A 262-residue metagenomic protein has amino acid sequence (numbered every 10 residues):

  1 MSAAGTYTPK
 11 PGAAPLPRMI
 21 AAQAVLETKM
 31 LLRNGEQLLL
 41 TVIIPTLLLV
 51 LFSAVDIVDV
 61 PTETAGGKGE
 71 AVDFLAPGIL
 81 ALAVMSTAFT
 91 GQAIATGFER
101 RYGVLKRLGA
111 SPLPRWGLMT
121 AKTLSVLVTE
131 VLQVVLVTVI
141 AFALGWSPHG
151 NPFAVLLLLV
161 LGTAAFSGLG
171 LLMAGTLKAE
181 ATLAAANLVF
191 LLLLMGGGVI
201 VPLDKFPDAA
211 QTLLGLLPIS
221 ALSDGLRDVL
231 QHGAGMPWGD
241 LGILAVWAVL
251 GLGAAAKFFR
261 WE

Functional and structural regions predicted by a protein language model:
Y7-M19, Q23-Y102, E130, W146-V155 (+1 more regions): Transmembrane helix-boundary elements of multi-pass transport/secretion proteins, especially ABC-type permease modules
L51-D59, A174-L216, S220: Transmembrane helix segments
S53-I57, F98, R107, F142 (+7 more regions): Transmembrane helix-loop junction
A93, Y102-K106, V137, G170: Interfacial helix-capping/hinge residues at the ends of transmembrane alpha-helices
R107-W116: Short helix-to-coil transition segments within interhelical loops that connect adjacent transmembrane helices
R115-L191, G233-A245, V249-G253: Alpha-helical transmembrane segments and their short interhelical loops
G197-G251: Membrane-interfacial helix-loop-helix junctions in multi-pass membrane proteins
